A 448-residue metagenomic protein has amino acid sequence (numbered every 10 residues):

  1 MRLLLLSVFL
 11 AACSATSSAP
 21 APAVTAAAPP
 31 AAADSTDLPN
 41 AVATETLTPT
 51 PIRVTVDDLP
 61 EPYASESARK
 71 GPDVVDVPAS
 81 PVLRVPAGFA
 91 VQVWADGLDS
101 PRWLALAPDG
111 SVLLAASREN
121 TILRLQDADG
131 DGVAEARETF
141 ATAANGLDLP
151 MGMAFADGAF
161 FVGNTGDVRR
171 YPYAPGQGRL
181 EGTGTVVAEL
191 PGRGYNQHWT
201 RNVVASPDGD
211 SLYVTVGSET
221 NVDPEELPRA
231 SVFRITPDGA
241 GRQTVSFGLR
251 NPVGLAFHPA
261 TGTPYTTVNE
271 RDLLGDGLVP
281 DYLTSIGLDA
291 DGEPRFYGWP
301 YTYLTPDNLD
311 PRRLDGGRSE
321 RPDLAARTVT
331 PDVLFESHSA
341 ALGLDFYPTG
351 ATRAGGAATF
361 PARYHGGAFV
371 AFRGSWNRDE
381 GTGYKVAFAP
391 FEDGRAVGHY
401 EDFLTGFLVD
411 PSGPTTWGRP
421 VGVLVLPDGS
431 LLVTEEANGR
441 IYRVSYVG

Functional and structural regions predicted by a protein language model:
L10-A12: C-terminal motif of bacterial Sec signal peptides marking the signal peptidase cleavage site
S14-S17: Bacterial signal peptide processing site
D37-P86, S218-T220, A230, I235-A240 (+5 more regions): Beta-propeller domain segments
V91-D96, R137-A143, T185-R193, G241-S246 (+3 more regions): A short beta-strand motif characteristic of beta-propeller blades
G97-D109, A143-A159, G163, R193-S211 (+4 more regions): Beta-rich, blade/repeat-based domains predominating in secreted/periplasmic proteins but also intracellular
L113-A115, V162-G163, Y213-T215, Y265-V268 (+2 more regions): Residue position within the beta-strands of beta-propeller blades
D131: Acidic carboxylate motifs that coordinate Ca2+ or other divalent cations, activating on Asp/Glu
A136-A154, T165-P207, T215-S218, G241: Asp-box/WD-like beta-propeller blade repeats and closely related beta-sheet repeat scaffolds
